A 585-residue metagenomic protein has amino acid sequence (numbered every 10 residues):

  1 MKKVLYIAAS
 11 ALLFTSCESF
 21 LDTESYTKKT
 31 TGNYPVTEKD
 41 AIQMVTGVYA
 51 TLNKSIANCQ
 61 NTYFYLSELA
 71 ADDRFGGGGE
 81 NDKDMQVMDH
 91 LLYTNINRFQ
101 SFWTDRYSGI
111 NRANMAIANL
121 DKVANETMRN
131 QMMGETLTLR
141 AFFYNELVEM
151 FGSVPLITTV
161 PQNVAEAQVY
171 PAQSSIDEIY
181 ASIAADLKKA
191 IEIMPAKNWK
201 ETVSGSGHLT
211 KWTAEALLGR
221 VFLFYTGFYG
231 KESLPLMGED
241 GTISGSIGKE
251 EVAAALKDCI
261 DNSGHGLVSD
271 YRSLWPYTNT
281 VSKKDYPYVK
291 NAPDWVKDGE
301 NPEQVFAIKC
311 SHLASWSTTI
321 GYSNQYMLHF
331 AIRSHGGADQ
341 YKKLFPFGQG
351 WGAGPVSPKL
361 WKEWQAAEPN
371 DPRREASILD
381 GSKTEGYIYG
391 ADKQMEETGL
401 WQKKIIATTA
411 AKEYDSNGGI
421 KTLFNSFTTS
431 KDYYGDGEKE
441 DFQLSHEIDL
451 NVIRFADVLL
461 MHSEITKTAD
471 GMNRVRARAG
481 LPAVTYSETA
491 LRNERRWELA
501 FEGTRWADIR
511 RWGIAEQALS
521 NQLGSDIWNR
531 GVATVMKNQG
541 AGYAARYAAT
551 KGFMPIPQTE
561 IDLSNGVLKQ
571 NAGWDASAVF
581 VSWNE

Functional and structural regions predicted by a protein language model:
K3-V4, A9-K39, A141, I183 (+4 more regions): Bacterial Sec-dependent N-terminal signal peptides
C17-E18, R106-G109, S182-A184, G205-S206 (+4 more regions): Long, intrinsically disordered, low-complexity segments
E18-D82, K188-K189, H208-E215, R220-W401: An aromatic- and glycine-enriched ligand-binding surface/loop that stacks and positions planar moieties
T37-I56, G79-F151, A167-V203, T422-L450 (+5 more regions): Conserved, well-structured interaction surfaces
M128-G134, K200-T213, L274, E488: A glycine-rich, coil/turn loop motif that links secondary-structure elements
V148-E149, P155, N198, V221-S233 (+1 more regions): Short coil/turn linking the two alpha-helices of tandem helical-hairpin repeats
V160-A165, D258, R474-L481: Short edge-strand/loop segments of extracellular domains
P355-I453: Flexible, polar/acidic helix-loop-strand segments at domain edges
